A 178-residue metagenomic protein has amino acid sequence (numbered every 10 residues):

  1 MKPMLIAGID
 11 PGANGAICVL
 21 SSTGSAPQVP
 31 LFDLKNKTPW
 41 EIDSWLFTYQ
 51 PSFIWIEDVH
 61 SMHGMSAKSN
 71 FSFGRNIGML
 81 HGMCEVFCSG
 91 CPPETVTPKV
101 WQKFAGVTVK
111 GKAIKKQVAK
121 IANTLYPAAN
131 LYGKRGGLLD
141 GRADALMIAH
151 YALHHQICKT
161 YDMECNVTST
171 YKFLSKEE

Functional and structural regions predicted by a protein language model:
M1-E178: Phosphate- and other anionic-substrate recognition elements at nucleic-acid/protein interfaces
